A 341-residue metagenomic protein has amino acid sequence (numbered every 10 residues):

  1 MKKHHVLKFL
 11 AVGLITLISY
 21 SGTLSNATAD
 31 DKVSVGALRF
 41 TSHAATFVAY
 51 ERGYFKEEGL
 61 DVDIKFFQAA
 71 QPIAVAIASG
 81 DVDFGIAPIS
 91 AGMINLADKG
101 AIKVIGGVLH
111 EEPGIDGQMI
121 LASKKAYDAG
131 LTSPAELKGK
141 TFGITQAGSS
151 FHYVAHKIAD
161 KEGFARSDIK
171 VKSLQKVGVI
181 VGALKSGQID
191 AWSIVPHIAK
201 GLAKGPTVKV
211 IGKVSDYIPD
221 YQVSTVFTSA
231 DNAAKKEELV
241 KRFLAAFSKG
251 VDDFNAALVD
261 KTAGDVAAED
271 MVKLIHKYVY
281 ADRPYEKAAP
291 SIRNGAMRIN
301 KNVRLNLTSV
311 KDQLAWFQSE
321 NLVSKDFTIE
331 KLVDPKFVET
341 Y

Functional and structural regions predicted by a protein language model:
M1-A11: Bacterial N-terminal signal peptides that target proteins for export
L10-G22: Bacterial N-terminal signal peptides
S21, A27-A29: Boundary at the C-terminal end of the N-terminal hydrophobic targeting segment
D30-F164, K170-L174, D190-P196, I211-V214 (+1 more regions): Short, glycine-/small- and polar/acidic-enriched structural segments that line small-molecule recognition paths
P72-A74, A91-G92, V179-A183, I198-A199 (+1 more regions): Short, hydrophobic alpha-helical packing/hinge segments within bilobed ligand-binding/sensory domains
H110-M119, G205-K236, V240, L244 (+2 more regions): Periplasmic-binding protein-like
A234-L322: Secondary-structure end/capping motifs
V310-Y341: Conserved C-terminal helix/tail region of periplasmic/extracytoplasmic solute-binding proteins
